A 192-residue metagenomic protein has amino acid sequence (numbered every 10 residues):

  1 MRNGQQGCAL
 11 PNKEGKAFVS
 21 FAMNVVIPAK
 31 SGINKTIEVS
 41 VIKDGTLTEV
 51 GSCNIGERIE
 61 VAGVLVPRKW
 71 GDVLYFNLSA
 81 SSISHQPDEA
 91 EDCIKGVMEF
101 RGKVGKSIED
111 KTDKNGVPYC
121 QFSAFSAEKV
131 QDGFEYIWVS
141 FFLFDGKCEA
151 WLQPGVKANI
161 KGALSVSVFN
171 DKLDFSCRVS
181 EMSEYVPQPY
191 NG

Functional and structural regions predicted by a protein language model:
M1-G192: Single-stranded nucleic acid-binding surfaces, predominantly the OB-fold ssDNA-binding core
